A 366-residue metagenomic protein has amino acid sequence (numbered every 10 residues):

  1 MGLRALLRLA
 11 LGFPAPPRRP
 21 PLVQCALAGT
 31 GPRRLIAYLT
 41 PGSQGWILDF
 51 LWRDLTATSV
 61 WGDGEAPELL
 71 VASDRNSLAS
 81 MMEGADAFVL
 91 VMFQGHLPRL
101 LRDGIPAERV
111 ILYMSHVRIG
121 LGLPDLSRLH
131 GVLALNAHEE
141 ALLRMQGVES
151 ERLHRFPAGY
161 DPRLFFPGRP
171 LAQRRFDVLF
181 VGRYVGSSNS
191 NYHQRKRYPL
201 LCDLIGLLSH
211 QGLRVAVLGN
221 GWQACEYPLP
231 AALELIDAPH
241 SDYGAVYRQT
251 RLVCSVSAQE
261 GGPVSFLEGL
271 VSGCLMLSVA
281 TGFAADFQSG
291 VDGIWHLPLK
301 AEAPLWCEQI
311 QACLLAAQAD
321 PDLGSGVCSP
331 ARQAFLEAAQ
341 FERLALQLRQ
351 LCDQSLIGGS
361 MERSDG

Functional and structural regions predicted by a protein language model:
M1-M92: N-terminal pre-catalytic "stem/leader" segment of glycosyltransferase-like enzymes
T56-L142, G147: Extended catalytic core of nucleotide-activated donor transferases of GT-like folds
L121-L123, G159-R175: Acidic anion/phosphate-binding donor-loop and adjacent secondary structure in glycosyltransferase catalytic cores
D177-E226: Conserved catalytic-core segment of nucleotide-activated headgroup transferases in glycan assembly
G221-S241: Nucleotide-activated donor-binding/catalytic signature segment of Leloir-type glycosyltransferases, i.e., the conserved
A258: Aromatic "clamp/platform" in nucleotide-sugar-dependent glycosyltransferases that forms part of the donor/acceptor
L275-S278: Short hydrophobic beta-strand element within catalytic cores of glycosyltransferases and related nucleotide-activated
A301, L305, P321-D353: A charged, aromatic-enriched C-terminal amphipathic alpha-helix characteristic of glycosyltransferases across folds
